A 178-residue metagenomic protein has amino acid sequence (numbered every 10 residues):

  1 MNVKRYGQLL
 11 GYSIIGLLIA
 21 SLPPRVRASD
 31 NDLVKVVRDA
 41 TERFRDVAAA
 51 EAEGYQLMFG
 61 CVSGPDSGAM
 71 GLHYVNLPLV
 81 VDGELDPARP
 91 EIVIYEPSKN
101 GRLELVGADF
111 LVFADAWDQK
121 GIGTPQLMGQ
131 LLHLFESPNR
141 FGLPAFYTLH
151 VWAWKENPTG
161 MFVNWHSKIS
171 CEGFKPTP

Functional and structural regions predicted by a protein language model:
N2-G11: Bacterial N-terminal signal peptides that target proteins for export
G11-S21: Bacterial N-terminal signal peptides
S21-L22, G123: Selective for proline/serine-rich intrinsically disordered segments in cytosolic/nuclear regulatory regions
L22-A28: Sec/Tat signal peptide C-region and signal peptidase I cleavage site
A28-P178: Primary mode marks residue(s) on the alpha4-beta5-alpha5 output face of response regulator receiver
